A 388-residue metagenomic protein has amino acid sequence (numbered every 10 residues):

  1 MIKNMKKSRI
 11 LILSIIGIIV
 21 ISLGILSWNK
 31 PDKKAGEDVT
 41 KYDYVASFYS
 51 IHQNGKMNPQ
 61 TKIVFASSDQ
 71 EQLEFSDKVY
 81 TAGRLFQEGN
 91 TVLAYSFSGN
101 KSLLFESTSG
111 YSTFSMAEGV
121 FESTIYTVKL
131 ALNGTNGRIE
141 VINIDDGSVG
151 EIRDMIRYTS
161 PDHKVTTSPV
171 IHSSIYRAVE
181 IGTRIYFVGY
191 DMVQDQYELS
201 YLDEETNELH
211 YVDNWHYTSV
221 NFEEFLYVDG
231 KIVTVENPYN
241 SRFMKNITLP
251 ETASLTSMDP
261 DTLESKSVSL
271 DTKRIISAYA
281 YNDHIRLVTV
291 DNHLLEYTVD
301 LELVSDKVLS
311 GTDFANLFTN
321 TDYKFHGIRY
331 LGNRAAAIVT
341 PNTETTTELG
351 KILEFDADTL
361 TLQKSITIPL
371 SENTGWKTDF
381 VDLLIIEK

Functional and structural regions predicted by a protein language model:
I2-T135, R157, G375-D379, E387-K388: N-terminal "mature head" segments of proteins
I21-N29, K33-G36, T40, A94 (+1 more regions): Hydrophilic extracytoplasmic domains
K33-K34, Q72-N90, Y111-A131, V165-G182 (+4 more regions): Repeated scaffold domains used in trafficking and secretory/extracellular systems, primarily beta-propellers
D38-N58, V79-F97, S102-L103, V120-N143 (+4 more regions): Short beta-strand elements that form the blades of beta-propeller/WD-repeat-like and other beta-sheet-rich scaffold
A66, Y95, F105-S107, I142-I144 (+5 more regions): Hydrophobic/aromatic beta-strand positions that recur at structurally equivalent sites within the blades
D69-Q70, G99-K101, S109, D146-S148 (+5 more regions): Short coil turn/linker residues within repeat-based beta-strand modules
N136, Q196, P250-T252, T347-K351: A detector of repeated loop/turn-to-beta-strand junctions in beta-rich toroidal repeat architectures
S160-Y323: Acidic, serine/threonine- and glycine-rich low-complexity intrinsically disordered segments that serve as flexible
